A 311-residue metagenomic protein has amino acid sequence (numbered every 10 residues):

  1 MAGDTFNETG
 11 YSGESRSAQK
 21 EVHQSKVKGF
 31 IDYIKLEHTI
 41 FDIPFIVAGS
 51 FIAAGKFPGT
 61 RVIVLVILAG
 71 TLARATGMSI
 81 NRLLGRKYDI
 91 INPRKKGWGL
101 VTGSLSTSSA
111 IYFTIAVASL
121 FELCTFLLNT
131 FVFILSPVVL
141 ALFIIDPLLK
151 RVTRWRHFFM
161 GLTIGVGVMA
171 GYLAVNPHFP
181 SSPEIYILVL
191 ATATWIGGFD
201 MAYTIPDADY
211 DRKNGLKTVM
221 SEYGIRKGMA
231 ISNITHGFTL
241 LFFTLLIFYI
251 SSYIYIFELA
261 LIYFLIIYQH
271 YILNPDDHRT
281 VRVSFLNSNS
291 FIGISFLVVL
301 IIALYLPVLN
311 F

Functional and structural regions predicted by a protein language model:
A2-K28, M78-L105, D200-R226, I272-V281: Cytosolic, membrane-interface loops and tails of multi-pass inner-membrane proteins
Q24, K28, F238-F311: Extended hydrophobic alpha-helices typical of membrane-associated regions
I31-D32, L68, W98-P183, I187 (+2 more regions): Intramembrane alpha-helical segments
D32-I43, L105-I115, W155, F159-M160 (+2 more regions): Select subsegments of transmembrane alpha-helices in polytopic membrane proteins, especially boundary-proximal
I43-G49, G99, M160-V175, E222 (+1 more regions): Small-residue-rich segments of transmembrane alpha-helices in multi-pass membrane proteins, especially helix faces
P44-R86, R94, I115-F126, F133-I145 (+1 more regions): Membrane-embedded alpha-helical segments that form the functional core of polytopic membrane enzymes, especially those
I46, G70, A118, L140-F143 (+6 more regions): Residue-level recognition of pore/gate-forming positions within transmembrane alpha-helices of multi-pass
V64-G70, R86-S136, K213-F257, V299: Multi-pass membrane catalytic core of lipid/isoprenoid biosynthesis enzymes
